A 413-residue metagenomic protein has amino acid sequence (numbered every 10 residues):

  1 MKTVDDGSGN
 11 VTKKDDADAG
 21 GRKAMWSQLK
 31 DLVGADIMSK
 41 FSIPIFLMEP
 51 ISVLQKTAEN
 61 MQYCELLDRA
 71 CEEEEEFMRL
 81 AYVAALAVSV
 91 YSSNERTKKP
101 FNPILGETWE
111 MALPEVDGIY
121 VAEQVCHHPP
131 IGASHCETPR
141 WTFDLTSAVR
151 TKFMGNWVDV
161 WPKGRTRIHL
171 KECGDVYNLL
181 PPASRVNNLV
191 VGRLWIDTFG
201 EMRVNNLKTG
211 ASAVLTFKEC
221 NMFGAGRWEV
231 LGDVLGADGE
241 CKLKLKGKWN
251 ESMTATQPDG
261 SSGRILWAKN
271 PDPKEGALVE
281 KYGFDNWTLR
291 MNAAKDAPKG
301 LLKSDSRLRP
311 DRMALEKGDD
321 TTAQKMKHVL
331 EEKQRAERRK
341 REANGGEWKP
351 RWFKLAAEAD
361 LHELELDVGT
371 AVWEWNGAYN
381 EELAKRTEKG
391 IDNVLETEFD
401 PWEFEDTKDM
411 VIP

Functional and structural regions predicted by a protein language model:
M1-E72, F77-P413: Extended acidic, Ser/Thr- and Pro-enriched interaction/regulatory segments
